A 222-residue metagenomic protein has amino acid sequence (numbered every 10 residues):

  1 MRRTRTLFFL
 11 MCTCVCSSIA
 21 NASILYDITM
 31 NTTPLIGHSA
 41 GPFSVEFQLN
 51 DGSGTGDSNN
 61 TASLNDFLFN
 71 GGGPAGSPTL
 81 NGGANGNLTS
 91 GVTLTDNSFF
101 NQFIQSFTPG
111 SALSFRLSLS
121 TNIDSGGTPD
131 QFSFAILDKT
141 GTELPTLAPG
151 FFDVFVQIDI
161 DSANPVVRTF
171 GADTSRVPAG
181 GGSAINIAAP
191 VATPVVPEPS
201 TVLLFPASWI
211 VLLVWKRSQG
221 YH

Functional and structural regions predicted by a protein language model:
M1-F8, S200: Bacterial N-terminal signal peptides that target proteins for export
T6-C14, P206-S208: Sec-dependent N-terminal signal peptides
A22-G73, S183-V195: N-terminal segment immediately downstream of the Sec signal-peptide cleavage site in secreted/extracellular proteins
Y26, L113, I210: Residue-level detector of short, conserved catalytic/binding motifs and their immediate flanks
S77-P194: Mature, soluble, non-transmembrane domains
P197-W215: A short, hydrophobic C-terminal helix/tail in secreted or cell-surface proteins
S218-H222: Short, charged juxtamembrane terminal tails flanking transmembrane helices
